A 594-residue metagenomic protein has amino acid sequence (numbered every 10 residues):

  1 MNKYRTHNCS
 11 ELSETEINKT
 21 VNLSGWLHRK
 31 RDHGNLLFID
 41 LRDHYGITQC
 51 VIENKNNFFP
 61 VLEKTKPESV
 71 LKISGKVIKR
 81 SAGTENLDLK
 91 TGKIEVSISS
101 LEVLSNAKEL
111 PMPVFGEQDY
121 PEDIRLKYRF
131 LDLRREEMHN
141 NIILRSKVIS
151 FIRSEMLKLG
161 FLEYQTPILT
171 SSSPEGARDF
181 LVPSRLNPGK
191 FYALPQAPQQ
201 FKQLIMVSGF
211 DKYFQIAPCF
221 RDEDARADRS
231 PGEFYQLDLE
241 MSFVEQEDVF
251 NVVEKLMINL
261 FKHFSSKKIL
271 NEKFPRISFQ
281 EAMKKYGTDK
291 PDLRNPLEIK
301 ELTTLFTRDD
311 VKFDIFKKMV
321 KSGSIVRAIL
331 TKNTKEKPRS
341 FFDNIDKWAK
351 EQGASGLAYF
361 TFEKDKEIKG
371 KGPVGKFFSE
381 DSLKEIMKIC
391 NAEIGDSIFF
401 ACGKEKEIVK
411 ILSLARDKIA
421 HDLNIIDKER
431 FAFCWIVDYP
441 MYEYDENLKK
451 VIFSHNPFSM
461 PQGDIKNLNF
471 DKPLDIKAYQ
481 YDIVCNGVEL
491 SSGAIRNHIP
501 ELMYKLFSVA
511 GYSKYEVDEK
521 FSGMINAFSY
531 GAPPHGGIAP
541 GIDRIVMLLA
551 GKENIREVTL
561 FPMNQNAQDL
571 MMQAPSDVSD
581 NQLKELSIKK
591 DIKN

Functional and structural regions predicted by a protein language model:
M1-N594: Class II aminoacyl-tRNA synthetase catalytic cores and aaRS-like
